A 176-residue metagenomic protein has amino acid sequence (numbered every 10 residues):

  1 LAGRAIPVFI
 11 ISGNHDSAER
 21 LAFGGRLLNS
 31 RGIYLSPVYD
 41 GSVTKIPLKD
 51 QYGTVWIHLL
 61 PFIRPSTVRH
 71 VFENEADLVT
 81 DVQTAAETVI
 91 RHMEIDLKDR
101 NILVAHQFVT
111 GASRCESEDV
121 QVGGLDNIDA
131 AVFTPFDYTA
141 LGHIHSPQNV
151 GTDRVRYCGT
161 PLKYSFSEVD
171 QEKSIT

Functional and structural regions predicted by a protein language model:
L1-T176: Extended recognition/assembly regions associated with phosphoester-bond processing machinery
